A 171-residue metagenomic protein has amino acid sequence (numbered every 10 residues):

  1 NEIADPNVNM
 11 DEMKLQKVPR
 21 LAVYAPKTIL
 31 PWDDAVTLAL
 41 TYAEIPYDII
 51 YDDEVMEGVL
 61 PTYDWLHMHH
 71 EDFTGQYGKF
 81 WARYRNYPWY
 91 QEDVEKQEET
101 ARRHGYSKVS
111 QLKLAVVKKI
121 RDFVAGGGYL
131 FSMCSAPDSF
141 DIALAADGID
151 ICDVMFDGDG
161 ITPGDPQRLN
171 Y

Functional and structural regions predicted by a protein language model:
N1-L38, A43-I45: Hydrophobic targeting/anchoring helices
Q16, L21, Y77-G78, G158: Generic preference for hydrophobic/aromatic residues in regular secondary structure cores
P26-A146: Helical hinge/lid and interdomain linker segments adjacent to catalytic or ligand-binding clefts that mediate domain
M133-Y171: An acidic, glycine-rich "communication" segment
